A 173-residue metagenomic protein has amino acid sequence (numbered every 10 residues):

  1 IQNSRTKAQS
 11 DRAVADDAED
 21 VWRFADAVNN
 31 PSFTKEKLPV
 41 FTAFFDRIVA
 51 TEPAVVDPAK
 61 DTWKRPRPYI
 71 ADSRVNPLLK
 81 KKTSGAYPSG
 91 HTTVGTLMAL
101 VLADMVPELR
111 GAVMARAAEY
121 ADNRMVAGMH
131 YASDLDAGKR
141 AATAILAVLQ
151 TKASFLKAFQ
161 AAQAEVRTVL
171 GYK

Functional and structural regions predicted by a protein language model:
I1-A127, T151-S154, A158: Hydrophobic alpha-helical bundle signature of multipass membrane enzymes
G85-A86, K139, L146, T168-G171: Alpha-helix boundary/capping detector
V94-G95, G128-F159, Q163: Alpha-helical transmembrane segments that form the membrane-embedded catalytic/substrate-binding core of multi-pass
A161-K173: Primarily interfacial, aromatic-capped hydrophobic alpha-helices that serve as membrane anchors
